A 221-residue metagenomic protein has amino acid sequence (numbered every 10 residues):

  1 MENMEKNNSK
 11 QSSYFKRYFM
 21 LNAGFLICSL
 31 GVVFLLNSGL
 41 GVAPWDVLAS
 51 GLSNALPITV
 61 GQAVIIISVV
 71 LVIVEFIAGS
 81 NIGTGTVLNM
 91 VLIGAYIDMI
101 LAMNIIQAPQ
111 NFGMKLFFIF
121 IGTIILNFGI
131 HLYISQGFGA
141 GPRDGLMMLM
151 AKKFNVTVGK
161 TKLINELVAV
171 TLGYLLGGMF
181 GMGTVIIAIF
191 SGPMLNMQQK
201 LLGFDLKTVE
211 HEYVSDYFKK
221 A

Functional and structural regions predicted by a protein language model:
E2-A221: Core subunits and conserved enzymes of cellular information-processing and envelope-translocation systems across
